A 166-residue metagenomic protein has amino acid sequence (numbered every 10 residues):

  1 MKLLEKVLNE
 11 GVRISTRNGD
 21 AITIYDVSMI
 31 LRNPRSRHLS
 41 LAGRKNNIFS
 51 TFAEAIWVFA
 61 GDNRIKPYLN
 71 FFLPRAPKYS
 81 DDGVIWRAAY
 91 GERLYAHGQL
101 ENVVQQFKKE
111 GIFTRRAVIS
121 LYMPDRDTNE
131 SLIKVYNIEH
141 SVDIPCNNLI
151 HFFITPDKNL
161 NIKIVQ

Functional and structural regions predicted by a protein language model:
M1-Q166: Terminal, non-catalytic protein-protein interaction segments that mediate quaternary/complex assembly
